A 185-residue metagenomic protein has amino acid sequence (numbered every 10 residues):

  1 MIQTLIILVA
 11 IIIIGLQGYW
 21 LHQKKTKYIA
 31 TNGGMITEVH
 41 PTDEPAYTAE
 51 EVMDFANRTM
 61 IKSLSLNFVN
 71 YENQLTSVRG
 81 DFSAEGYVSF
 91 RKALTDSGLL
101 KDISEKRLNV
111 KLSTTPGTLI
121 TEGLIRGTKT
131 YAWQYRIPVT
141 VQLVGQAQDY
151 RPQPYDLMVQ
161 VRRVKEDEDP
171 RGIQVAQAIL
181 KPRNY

Functional and structural regions predicted by a protein language model:
M1-T26, N32-E50, D54, L64 (+1 more regions): Structured, amphipathic secondary-structure segments that form assembly/contact surfaces in multi-subunit
T59: An amphipathic, hydrophobic-aromatic interaction surface with interspersed Lys/Arg that forms lipid/phosphate-bearing
